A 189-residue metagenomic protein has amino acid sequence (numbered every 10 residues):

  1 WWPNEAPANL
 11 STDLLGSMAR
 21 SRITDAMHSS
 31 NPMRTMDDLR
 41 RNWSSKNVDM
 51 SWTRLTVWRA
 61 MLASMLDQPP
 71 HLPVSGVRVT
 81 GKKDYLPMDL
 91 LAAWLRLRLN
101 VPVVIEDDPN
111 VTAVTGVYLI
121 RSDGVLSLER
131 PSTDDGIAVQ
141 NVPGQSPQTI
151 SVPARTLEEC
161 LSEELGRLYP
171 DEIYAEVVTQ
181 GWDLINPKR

Functional and structural regions predicted by a protein language model:
W1-R189: Extended, well-folded catalytic/binding cores that form a central cleft or groove in large enzyme and scaffold domains
